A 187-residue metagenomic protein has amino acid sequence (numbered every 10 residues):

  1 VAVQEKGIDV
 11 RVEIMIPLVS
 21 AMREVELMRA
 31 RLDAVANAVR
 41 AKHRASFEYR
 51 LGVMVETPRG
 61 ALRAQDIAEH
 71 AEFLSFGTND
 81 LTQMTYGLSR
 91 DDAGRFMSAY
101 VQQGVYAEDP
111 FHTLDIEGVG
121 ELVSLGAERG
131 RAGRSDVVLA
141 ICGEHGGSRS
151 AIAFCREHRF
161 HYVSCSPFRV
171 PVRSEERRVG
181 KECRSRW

Functional and structural regions predicted by a protein language model:
V1-K181: Conserved alpha/beta-domain cores
